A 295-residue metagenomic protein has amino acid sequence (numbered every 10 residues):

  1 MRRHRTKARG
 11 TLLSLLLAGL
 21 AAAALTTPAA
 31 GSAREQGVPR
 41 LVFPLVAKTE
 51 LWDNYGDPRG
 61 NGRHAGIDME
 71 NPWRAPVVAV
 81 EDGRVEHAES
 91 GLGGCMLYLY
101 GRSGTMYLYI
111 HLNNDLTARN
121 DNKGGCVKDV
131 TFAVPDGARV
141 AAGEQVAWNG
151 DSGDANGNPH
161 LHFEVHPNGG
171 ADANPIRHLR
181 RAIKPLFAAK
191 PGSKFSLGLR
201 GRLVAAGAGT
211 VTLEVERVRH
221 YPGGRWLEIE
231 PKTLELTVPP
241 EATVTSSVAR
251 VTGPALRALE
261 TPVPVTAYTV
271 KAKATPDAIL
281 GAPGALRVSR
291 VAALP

Functional and structural regions predicted by a protein language model:
M1-R9: N-terminal secretory signal peptides that target proteins for export/translocation
S14-A24: Bacterial N-terminal signal peptides
T26-P28: N-terminal signal peptide c-region/cleavage motif recognized by signal peptidases
G31-T105, D115, A141-A142, W148-D151 (+3 more regions): Surface-exposed, glycine-biased beta-strand/turn segments
T105-I110, N114-C126, G192-P295: Solvent-exposed hydroxyl-ligand-binding patches built from regularly spaced Ser/Thr and small hydrophobics
V130-V140: Acidic, glycine-anchored pre-beta loop/turn
N158-H166: Histidine-centered catalytic micro-motifs
